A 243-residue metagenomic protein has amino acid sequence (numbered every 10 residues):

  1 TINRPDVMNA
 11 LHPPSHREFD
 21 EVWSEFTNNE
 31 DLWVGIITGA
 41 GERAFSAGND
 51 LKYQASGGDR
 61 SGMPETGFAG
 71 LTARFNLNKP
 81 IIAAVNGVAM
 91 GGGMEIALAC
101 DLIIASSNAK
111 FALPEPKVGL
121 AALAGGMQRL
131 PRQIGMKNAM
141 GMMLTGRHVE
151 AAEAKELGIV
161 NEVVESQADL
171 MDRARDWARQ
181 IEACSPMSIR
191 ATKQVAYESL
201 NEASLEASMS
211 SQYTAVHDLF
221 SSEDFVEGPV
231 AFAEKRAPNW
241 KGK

Functional and structural regions predicted by a protein language model:
T1-E42: Conserved CoA-thioester-binding segment of acyl-CoA-metabolizing enzymes
R4, E18-F19, I37, D50 (+5 more regions): Terminal peptide-recognition signature
R4-P5, N29, C184, S222 (+1 more regions): Short loop-to-helix capping motifs
P13-N28, L51-M90, V118, Q128 (+3 more regions): An acidic, glycine-rich surface segment that forms the CoA-thioester-binding/catalytic face of crotonase-fold enzymes
E42-S46, M90, A112, A196: Short, active-site-adjacent cap segments at secondary-structure transitions
F68-N78, A84, M90-L144, E156-L157 (+2 more regions): CoA-thioester-processing core
L102, G141, T145-R147, E153 (+3 more regions): Well-ordered beta-strand positions
I104-A109, V160-S210, H217, E223 (+1 more regions): C-terminal long alpha-helix characteristic of the crotonase
